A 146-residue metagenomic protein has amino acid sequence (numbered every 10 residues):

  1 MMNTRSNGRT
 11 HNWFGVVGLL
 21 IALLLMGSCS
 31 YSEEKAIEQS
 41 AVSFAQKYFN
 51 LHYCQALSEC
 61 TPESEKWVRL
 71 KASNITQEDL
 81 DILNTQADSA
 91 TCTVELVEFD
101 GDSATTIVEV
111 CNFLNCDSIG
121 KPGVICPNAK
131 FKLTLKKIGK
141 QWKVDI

Functional and structural regions predicted by a protein language model:
M1-G27: Sec-dependent bacterial lipoprotein signal peptides
G15, M26-N50: Short, low-complexity N-terminal intrinsically disordered segments enriched in polar/charged residues
G18, L83, P122-V124: Residues embedded in well-ordered secondary-structure elements
E38-Q39, Y53-L114: Short solvent-exposed beta->alpha transition segments
S43, K47-L51, E59-E63, I138: Structured segments of extracytoplasmic/periplasmic soluble domains in secreted or envelope-associated proteins
L96-I146: Exposed beta-sheet edge and beta->alpha loop/turn motif
